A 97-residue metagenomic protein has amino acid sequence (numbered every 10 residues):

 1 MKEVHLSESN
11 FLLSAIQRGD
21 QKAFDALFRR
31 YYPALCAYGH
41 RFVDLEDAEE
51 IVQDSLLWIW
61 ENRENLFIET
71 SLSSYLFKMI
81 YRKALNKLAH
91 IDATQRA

Functional and structural regions predicted by a protein language model:
M1-S7, F11: Intrinsic, short, N-terminal disordered tails of RNA polymerase sigma-factor systems
K2-E3, Q17-D25, C36-D54: Short, charged helix-capping/linker segments at alpha-helix termini
L12, A23-F24, I51, L72 (+1 more regions): Hydrophobic side chains within well-formed alpha-helices
Q17-R18, D54-S71, H90-D92: Sigma70-family region 2
L27, Y31, L35, S55 (+1 more regions): Residue-level preference for hydrophobic side chains embedded in well-ordered alpha helices
E46, T70-S74: Conserved catalytic/ATP-binding subdomain
E64-F67, K78-A97: Arg/Lys-rich amphipathic alpha helix in sigma70-family domain 2
